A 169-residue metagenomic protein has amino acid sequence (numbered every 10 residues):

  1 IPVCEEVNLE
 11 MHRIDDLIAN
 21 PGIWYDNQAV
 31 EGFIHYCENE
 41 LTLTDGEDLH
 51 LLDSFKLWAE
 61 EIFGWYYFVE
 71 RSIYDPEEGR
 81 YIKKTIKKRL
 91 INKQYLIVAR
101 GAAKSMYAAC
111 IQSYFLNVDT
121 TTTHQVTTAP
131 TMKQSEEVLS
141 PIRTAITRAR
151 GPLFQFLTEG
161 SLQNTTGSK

Functional and structural regions predicted by a protein language model:
I1-K169: Phosphate/NTP-binding elements of NTP-utilizing enzymes
